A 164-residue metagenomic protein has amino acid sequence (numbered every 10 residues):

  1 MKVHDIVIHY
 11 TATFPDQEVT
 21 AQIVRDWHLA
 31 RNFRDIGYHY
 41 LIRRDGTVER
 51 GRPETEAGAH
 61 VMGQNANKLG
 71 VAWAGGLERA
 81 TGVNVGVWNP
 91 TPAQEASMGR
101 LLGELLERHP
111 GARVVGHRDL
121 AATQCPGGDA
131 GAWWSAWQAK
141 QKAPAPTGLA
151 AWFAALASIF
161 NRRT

Functional and structural regions predicted by a protein language model:
M1-E56, N65, Q138: Short, conserved "active-site rim" segments that organize catalytic pockets and cofactor/ligand binding
M1-T11, R44-V48, N65-N67, G76-T164: Basic/polar, cationic surfaces and motifs that engage anionic cell-wall and phosphate/carboxylate ligands
L29-R31, G37, G58-M62, G103 (+2 more regions): Generic structural signal for short, flexible, solvent-exposed coil/loop and linker residues
A57-A72: Short, surface-exposed glycine/acidic/tryptophan-bearing loops
